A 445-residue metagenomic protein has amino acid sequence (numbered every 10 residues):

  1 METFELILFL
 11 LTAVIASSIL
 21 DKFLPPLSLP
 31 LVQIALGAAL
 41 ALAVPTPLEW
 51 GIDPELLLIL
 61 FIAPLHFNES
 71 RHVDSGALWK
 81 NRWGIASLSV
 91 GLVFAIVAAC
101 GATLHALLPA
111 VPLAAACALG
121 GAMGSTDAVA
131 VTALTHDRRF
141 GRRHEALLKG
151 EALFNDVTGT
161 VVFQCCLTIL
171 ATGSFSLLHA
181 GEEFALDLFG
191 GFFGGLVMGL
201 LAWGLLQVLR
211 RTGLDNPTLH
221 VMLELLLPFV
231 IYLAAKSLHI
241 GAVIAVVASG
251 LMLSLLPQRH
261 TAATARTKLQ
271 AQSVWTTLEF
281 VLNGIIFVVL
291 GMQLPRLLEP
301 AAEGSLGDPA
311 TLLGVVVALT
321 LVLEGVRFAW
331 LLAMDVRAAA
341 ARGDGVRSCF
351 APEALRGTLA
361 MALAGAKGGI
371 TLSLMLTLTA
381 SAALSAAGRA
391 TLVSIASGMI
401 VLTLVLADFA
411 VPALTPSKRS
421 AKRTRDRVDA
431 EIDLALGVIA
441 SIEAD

Functional and structural regions predicted by a protein language model:
M1-T424: Transmembrane helical cores of multi-pass secondary ion antiporters/exchangers
S417-D445: Non-transmembrane accessory domains of multi-pass membrane transporters/channels
